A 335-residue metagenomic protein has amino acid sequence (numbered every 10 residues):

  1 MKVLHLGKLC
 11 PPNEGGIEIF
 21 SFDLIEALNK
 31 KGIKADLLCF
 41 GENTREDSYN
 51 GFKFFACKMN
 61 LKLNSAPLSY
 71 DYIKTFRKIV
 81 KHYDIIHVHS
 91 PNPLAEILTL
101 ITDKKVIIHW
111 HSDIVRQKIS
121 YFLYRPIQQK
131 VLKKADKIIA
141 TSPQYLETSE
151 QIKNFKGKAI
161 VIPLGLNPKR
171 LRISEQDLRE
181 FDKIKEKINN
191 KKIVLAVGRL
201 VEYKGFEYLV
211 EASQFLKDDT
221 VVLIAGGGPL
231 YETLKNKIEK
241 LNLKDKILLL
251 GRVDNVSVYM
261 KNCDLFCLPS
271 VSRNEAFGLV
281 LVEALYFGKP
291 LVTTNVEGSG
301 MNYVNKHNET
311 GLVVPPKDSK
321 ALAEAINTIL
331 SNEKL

Functional and structural regions predicted by a protein language model:
H5-P67: N-terminal strand-loop element at the rim of the active site of nucleotide-sugar-dependent glycosyltransferases
I19, D23, K192-F215, P229-K235 (+3 more regions): A conserved mid-protein helix/loop that constitutes part of the nucleotide-sugar donor-binding site
V88-A95, W110: Short His-centered aromatic/hydrophobic patch
K133-I173: A short, active-site helix/loop in glycosyltransferases that binds the activated sugar's phosphate group
R172-I188: A short helix/loop element that forms part of the nucleotide-sugar donor recognition site in Leloir-type
T233-V253: Nucleotide-activated donor-binding/catalytic signature segment of Leloir-type glycosyltransferases, i.e., the conserved
P290-N295: Short hydrophobic beta-strand element within catalytic cores of glycosyltransferases and related nucleotide-activated
K306-S319, N327-K334: Conserved acidic donor-binding segment of nucleotide-sugar-dependent glycosyltransferases
